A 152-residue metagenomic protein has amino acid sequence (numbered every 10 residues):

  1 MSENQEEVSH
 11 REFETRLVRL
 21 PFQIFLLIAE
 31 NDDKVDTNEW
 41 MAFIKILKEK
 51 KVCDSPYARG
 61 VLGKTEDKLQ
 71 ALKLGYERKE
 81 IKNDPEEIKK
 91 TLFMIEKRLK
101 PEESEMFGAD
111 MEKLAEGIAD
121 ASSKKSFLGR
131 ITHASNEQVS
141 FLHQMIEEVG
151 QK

Functional and structural regions predicted by a protein language model:
M1-K152: Small-residue-enriched hydrophobic alpha-helices in membranes
